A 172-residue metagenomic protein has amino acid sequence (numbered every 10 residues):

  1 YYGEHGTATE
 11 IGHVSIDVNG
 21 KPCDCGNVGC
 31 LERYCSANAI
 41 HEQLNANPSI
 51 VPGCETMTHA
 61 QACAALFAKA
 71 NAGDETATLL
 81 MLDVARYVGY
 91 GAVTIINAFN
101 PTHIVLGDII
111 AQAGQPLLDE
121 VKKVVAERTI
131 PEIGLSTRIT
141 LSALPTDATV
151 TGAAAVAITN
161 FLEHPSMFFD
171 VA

Functional and structural regions predicted by a protein language model:
T7-I16: Short, intrinsically disordered, charge-biased short linear motifs at domain edges
V18-P22, N27-A172: ATP-binding/phosphotransfer module of carbohydrate and carboxylate kinases, centering on a glycine-rich
